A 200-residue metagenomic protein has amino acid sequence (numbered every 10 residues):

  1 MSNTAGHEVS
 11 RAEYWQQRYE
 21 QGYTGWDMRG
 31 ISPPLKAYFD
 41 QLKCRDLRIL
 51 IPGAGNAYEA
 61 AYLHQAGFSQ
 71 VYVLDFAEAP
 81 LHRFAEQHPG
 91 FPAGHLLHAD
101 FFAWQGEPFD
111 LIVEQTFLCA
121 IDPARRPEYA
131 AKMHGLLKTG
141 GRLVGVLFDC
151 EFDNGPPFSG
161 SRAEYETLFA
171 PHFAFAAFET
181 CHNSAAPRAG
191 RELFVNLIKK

Functional and structural regions predicted by a protein language model:
M1-I51, G55-E107, I121-K200: Class I (Rossmann-like) S-adenosyl-L-methionine-dependent methyltransferase catalytic domain, capturing the SAM-binding
D110: Conserved acidic residues
V113: A conserved beta-strand element that flanks and buttresses the S-adenosyl-L-methionine
T116-A120: Short catalytic micro-motifs in class I SAM-dependent methyltransferases
